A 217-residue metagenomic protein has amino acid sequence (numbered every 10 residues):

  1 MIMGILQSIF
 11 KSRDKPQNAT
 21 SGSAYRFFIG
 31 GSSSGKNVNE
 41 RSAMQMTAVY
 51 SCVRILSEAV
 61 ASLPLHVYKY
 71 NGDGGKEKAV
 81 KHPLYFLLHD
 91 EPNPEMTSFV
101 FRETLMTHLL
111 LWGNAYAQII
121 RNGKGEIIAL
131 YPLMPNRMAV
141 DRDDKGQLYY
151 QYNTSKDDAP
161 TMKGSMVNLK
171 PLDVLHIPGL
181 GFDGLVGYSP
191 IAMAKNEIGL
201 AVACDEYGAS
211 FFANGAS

Functional and structural regions predicted by a protein language model:
I2-S217: Structured, contiguous alpha/beta core segments that scaffold functional sites
